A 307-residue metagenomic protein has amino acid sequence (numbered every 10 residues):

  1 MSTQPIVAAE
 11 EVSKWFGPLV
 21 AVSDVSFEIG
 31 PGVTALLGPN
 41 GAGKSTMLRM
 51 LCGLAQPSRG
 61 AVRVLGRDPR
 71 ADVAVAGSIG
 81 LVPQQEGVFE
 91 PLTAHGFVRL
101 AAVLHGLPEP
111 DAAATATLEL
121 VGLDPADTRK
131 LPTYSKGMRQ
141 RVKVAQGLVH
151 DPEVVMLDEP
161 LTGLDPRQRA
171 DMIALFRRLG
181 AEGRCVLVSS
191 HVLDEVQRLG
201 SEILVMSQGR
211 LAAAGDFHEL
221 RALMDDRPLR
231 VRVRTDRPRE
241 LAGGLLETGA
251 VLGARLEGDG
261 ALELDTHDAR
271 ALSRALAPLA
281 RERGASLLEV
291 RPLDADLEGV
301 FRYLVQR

Functional and structural regions predicted by a protein language model:
P39-G43: Walker A (P-loop) phosphate-binding loop of ABC-type ATPase nucleotide-binding domains
C52: Helix-to-loop junction immediately C-terminal to a conserved catalytic motif
G60-V75: Conserved ABC transporter NBD signature motif
R99, V103, E109-A126: Conserved ABC ATPase "signature" region
V155-E159: Catalytic Walker B motif of ABC-type/P-loop ATPase nucleotide-binding domains
I173-D265: ABC transporter nucleotide-binding domain
